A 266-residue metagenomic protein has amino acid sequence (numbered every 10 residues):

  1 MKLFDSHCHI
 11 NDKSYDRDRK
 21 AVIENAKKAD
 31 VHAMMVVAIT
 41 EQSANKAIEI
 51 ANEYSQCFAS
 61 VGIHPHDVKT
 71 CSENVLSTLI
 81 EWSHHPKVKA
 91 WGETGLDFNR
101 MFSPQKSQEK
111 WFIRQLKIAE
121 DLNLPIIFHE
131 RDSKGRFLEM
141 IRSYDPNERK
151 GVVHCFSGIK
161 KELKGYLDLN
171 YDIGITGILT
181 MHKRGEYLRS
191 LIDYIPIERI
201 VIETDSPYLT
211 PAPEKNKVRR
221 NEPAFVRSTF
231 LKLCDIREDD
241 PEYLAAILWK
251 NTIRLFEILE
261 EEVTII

Functional and structural regions predicted by a protein language model:
M1-I266: Mid-domain alpha/beta scaffold segments of enzyme catalytic cores
